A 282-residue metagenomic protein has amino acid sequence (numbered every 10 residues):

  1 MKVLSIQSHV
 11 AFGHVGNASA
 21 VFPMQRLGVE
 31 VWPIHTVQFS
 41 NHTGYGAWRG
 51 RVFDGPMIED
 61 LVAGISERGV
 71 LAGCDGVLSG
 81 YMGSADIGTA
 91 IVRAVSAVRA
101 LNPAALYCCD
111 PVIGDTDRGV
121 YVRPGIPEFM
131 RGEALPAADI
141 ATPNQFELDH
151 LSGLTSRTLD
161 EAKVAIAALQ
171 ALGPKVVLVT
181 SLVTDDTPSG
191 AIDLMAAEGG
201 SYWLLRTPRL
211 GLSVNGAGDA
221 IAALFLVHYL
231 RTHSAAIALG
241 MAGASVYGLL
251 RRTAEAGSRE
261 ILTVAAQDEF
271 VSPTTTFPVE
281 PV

Functional and structural regions predicted by a protein language model:
M1-T116, Q267-V282: Conserved N-terminal subdomain of the carbohydrate kinase-like
A11, Y202-G216: Short pre-catalytic strand/loop immediately N-terminal to key active-site residues, enriched for Gly-Thr
V15, Y45-A47, R118-R123, S152-S156 (+1 more regions): Short, solvent-exposed loop/turn segments at secondary-structure boundaries
V29, A63-L71, S96, A100 (+7 more regions): Generic secondary-structure signature for well-ordered alpha-helical cores
S84-A85, D115-V120, S181-D186, G211-N215: Short, small-residue-enriched loops and turns at beta-alpha junctions that line or gate enzyme active sites
V120-W203, T232-A236: Conserved phosphate/ATP/ADP-binding segment of small-molecule kinases
H150, S213-A235, L239: Short, small-residue alpha-helix embedded
A236-V282: Charged C-terminal helix
